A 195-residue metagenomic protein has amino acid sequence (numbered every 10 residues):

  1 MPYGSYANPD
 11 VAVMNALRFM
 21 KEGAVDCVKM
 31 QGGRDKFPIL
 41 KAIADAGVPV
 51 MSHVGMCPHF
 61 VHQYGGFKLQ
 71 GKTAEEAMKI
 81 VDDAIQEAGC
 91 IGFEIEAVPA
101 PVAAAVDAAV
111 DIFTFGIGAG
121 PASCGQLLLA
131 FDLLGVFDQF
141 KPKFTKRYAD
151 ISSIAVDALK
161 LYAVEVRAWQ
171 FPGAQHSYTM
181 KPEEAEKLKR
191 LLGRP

Functional and structural regions predicted by a protein language model:
M1-P195: Alpha/beta enzyme core
